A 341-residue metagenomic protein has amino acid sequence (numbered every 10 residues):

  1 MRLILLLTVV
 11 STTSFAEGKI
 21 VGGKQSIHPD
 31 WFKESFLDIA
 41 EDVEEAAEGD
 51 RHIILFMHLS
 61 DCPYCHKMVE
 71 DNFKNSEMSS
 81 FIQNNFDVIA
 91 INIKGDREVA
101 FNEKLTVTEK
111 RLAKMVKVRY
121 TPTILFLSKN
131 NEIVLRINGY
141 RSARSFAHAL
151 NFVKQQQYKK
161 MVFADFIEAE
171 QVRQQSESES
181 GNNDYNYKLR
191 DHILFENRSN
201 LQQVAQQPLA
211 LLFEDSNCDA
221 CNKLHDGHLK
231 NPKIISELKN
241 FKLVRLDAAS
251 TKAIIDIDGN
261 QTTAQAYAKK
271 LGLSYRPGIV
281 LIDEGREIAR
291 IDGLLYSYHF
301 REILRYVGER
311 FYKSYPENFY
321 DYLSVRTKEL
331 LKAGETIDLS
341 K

Functional and structural regions predicted by a protein language model:
L3-T12: Sec-dependent N-terminal signal peptides
E17-I53, S60-S76, S80, I93-R97 (+5 more regions): Proteins that catalyze or organize thiol-disulfide redox chemistry and the adjacent proteostasis machinery handling
D87, K242-V244: Conserved beta-strand segments of alpha/beta enzyme cores
